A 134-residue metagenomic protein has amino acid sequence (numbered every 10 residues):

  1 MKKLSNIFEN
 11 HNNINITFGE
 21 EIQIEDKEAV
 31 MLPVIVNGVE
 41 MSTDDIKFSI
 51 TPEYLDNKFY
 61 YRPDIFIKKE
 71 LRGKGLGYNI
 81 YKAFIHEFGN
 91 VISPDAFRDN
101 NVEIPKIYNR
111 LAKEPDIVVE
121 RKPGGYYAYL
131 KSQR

Functional and structural regions predicted by a protein language model:
K3-H11, E20: Proteolytic processing junctions in secreted/extracellular precursors, especially proprotein convertase/trypsin-like
S5-F8, K82-I85, P105, N109-A112: Residue-level detector of alpha-helical secondary structure
I16-K58: Acetyl-CoA-dependent GNAT
L32, G38, D44, N79 (+1 more regions): Preference for well-ordered, secondary-structure-rich cores of eukaryotic proteins
T43, I85-N90: Polar, enzyme-active/binding microenvironments
N57-K69: Conserved acetyl-CoA binding element of GNAT-fold acetyltransferases
I67, G73-H86: Conserved acetyl-CoA-binding loop-helix of GNAT-fold acetyltransferases
I92-Y126: Conserved active-site alpha-helix within GNAT-family acetyltransferase domains
